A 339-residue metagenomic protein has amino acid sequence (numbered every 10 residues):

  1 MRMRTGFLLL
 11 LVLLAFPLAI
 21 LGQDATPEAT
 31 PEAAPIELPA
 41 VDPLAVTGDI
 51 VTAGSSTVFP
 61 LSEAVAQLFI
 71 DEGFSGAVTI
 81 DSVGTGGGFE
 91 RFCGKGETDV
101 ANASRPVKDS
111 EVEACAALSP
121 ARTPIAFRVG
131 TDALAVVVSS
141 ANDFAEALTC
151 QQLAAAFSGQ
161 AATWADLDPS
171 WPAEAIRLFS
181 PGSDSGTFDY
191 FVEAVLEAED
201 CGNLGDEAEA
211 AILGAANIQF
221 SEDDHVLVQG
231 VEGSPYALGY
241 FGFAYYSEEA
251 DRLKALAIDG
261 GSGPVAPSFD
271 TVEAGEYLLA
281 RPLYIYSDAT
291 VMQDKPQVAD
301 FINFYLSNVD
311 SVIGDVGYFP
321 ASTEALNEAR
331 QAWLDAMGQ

Functional and structural regions predicted by a protein language model:
R2, D42-T47, G275-E276, Y284-Q339: Extracellular/periplasmic juxtamembrane helices and adjacent flexible linkers that interface with membrane partners
L9-L44: Ser/Thr-rich, Proline-interspersed low-complexity disordered segments
P31-G159: N-terminal segment of the mature folded domain
V51-S55, V138-S139, W164-D184, S287-D288: Short beta-strand->loop
F89, S180-V265: Ligand-binding pocket segment of bilobal, Venus flytrap-like solute-binding proteins
E111-A126, S247-E273: Ligand-binding "clamshell"
I125, T131-V136, A175-R177, L253-K254 (+1 more regions): Small-molecule pocket liners
A141-A147, D184-T187, C201, V291-K295: Short helix-loop capping/hinge motifs at secondary-structure junctions, enriched in acidic/polar residues
